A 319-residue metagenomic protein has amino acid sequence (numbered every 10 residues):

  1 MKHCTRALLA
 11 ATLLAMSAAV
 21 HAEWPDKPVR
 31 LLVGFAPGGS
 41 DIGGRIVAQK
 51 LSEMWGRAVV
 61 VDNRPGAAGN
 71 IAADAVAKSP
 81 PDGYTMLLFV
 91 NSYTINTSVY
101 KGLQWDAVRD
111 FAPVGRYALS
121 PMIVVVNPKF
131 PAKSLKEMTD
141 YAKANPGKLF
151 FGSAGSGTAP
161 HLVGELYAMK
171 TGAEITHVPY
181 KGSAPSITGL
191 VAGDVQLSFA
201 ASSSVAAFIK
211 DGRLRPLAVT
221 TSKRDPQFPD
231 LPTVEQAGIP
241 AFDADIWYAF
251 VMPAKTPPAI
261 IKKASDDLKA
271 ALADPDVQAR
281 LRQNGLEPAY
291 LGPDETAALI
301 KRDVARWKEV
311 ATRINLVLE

Functional and structural regions predicted by a protein language model:
M1-L9: Bacterial N-terminal signal peptides that target proteins for export
A10-A11, V234: N-terminal secretory/targeting leader peptides
S17-A19: N-terminal signal peptide c-region/cleavage motif recognized by signal peptidases
A22-R109, K148-F150, G172-F199, F208 (+2 more regions): N-terminal (or domain-start) structured segment
D26-P28, M169-K170, K210, Q236 (+1 more regions): An extracytoplasmic/periplasmic, membrane-proximal ligand-sensing/linker region
D41-R45, Q49, H161, E165 (+1 more regions): Short, surface-exposed alpha-helical segments at coil->helix boundaries
K78-Y84, S98-P185, V234, D245-R280: Hinge/capping helix and adjacent helix->loop/strand transition within the periplasmic-binding protein
Y93-G102, L166-K170, L197-L231: A ligand-binding cleft/hinge motif common to bilobed small-molecule-binding domains
